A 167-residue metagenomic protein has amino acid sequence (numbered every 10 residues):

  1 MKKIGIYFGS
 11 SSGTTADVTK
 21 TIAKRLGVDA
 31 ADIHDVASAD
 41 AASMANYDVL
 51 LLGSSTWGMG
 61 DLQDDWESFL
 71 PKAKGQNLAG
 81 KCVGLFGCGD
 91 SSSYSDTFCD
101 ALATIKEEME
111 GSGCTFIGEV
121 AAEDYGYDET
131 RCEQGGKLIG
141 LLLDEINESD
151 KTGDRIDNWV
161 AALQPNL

Functional and structural regions predicted by a protein language model:
M1-F8: General secondary-structure propensity
K3, D17, R25, D29 (+2 more regions): FMN-binding flavodoxin-like domain, especially the glycine-rich phosphate-binding loop
S10-G13: Glycine-rich NAD(P) Rossmann-fold beta1-alpha1 loop
D35-D40: Short acidic loop-to-helix transition motifs that present clustered carboxylates
